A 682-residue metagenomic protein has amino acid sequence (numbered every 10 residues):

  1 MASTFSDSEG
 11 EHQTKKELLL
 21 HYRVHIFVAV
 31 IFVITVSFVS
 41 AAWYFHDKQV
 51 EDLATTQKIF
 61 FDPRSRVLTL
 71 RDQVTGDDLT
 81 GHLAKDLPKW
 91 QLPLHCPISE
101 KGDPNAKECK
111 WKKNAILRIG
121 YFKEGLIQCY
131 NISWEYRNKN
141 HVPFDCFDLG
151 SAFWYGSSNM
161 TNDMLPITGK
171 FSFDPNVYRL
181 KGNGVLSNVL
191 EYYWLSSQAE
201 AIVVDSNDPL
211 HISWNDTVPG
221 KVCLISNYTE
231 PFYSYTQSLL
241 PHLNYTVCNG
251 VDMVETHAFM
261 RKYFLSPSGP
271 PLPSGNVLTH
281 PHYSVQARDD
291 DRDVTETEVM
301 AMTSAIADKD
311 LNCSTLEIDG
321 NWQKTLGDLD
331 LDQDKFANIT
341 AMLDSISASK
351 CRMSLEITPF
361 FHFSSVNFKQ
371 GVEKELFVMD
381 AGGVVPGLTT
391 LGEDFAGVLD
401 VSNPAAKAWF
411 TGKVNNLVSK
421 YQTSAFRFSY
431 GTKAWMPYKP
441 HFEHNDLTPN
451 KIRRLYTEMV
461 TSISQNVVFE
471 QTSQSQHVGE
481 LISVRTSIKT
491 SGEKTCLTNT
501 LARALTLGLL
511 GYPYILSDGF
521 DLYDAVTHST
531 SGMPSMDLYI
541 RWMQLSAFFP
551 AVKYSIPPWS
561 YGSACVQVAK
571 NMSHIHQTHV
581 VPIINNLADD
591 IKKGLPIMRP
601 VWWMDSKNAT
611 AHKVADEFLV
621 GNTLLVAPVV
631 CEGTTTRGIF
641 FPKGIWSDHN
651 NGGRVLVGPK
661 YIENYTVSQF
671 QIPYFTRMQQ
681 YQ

Functional and structural regions predicted by a protein language model:
M1-Y22: Short, low-complexity, Lys/Arg-enriched N-terminal segments of secretory-pathway carbohydrate enzymes
L19, R23-V30, A305, K309-D310 (+3 more regions): Carbohydrate-binding surfaces of carbohydrate-active enzymes
H25-W43: Hydrophobic membrane-insertion alpha-helices, especially the h-region of bacterial N-terminal signal peptides
D47-G275, T303-D308, M604, N664-Y681: Catalytic and substrate-binding clefts that recognize carbohydrates or anionic sugar/phosphate headgroups
L180-G182, V189-E191, P270-L272, M302-I306 (+8 more regions): Generic recognition of flexible, low-complexity loop/linker segments
L190, D205, P271-D319: N-terminal structural segment of carbohydrate-active enzymes
E200, N207-P209, R288-D289, Q323 (+13 more regions): Short, glycine-/Ser/Thr-/acidic-enriched flexible segments
D310-S573, M604-S606: Aromatic- and carboxylate-enriched substrate-binding clefts and catalytic-loop regions of carbohydrate-active enzymes
